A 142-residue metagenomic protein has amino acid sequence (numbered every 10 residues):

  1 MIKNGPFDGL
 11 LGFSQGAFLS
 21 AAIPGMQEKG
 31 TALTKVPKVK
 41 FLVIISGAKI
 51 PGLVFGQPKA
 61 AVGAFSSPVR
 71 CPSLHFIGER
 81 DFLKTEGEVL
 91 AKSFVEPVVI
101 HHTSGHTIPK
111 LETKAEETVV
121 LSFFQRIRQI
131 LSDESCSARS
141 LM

Functional and structural regions predicted by a protein language model:
M1-F7: Conserved acidic catalytic loop of the alpha/beta-hydrolase fold
D8-S20: Gly/Ala-rich beta-loop-alpha elbow adjacent to hydrolase catalytic centers
Q15, T31-G47: A conserved short beta-strand
A17-A32: Short glycine-enriched nucleophile-adjacent loop and the immediately C-terminal alpha-helix near the catalytic center
I50-G52, I77-T85, G105-T107: Acidic catalytic loop of the alpha/beta-hydrolase fold
G56-A60, L83-K92: Short alpha-helix in the alpha/beta-hydrolase fold that links the catalytic acid
P68-V69, S73-I77: Short beta-strand/loop motif that positions the catalytic acidic residue of the alpha/beta-hydrolase fold
P97-M142: C-terminal catalytic histidine-bearing segment of alpha/beta-hydrolase fold enzymes
